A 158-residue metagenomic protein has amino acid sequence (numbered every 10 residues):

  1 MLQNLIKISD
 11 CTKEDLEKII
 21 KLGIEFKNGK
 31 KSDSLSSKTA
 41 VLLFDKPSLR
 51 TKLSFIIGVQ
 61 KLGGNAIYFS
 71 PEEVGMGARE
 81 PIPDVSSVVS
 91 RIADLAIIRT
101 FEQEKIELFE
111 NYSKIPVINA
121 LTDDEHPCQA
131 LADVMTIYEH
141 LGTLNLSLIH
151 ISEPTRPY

Functional and structural regions predicted by a protein language model:
M1-L53: Positively charged, low-complexity intrinsically disordered leader regions
I24-N28, V134-E139: Generic structural signal for well-ordered alpha-helical scaffold segments
L35-Y138: Phosphate/diphosphate ligand-binding glycine-rich loop within oxidoreductases
A40, L148-I149: Conserved hydrophobic helix-helix packing surfaces used for dimerization/oligomerization
T143-S147: Short helix-loop-beta connector
H150-Y158: Single conserved hydrophobic/aromatic residue that forms the stacking wall/gate of nucleotide- or nucleobase-binding
